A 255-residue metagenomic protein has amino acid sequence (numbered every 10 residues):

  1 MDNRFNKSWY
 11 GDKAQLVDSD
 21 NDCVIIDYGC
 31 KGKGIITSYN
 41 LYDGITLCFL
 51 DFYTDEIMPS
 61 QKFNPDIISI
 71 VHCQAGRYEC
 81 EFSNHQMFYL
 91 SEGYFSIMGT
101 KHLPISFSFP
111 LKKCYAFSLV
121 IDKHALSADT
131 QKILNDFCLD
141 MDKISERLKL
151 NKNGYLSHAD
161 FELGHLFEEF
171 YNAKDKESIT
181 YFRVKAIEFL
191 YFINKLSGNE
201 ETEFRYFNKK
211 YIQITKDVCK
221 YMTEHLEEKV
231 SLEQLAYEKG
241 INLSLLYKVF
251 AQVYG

Functional and structural regions predicted by a protein language model:
M1-S19: Short Lys/Arg-enriched alpha/beta "domain-start" segment
I25-M141: N-terminal regulatory/effector-sensing and dimerization cores that precede helix-turn-helix DNA-binding domains
T46-L47, A159-F161: Active-site-adjacent bridging/hinge elements
L139-H158, N172-Y181, L190-K220, E224: Short, Lys/Arg-enriched, Trp-marked, Pro/Gly-tolerant hinge/linker segments that flank
E162-H165, E200: A eukaryotic "domain-start" boundary segment
Y191-N199, D217, Y221-T223, K229-G255: Basic/polar phosphate-binding segments, predominantly the helix-turn-helix DNA-binding elements of transcriptional
